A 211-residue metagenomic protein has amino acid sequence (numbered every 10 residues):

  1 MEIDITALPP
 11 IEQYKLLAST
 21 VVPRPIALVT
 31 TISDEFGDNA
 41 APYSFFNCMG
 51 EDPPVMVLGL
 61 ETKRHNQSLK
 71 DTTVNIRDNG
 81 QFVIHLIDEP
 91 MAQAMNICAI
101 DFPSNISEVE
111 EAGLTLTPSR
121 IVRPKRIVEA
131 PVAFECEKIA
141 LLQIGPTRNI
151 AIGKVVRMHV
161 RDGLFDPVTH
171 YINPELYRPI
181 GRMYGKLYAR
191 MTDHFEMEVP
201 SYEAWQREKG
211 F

Functional and structural regions predicted by a protein language model:
M1-F211: Basic, polyanion-binding surface patches
